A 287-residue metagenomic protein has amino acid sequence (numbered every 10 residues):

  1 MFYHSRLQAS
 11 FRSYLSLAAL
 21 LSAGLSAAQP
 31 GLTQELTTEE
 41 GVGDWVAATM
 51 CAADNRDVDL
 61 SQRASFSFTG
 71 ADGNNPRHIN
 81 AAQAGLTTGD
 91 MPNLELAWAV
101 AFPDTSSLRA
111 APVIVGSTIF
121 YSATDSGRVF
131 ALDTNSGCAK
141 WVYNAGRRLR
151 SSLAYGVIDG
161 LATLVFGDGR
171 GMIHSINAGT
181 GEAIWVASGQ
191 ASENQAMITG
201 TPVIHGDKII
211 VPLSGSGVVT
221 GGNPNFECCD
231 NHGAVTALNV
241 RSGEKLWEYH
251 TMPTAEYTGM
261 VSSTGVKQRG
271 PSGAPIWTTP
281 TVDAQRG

Functional and structural regions predicted by a protein language model:
M1-F11: N-terminal secretory signal peptides that target proteins for export/translocation
S13-A27: Bacterial N-terminal signal peptides
E35-L96, T251: Blade/loop signatures of beta-propeller domains
R63-A71, T105-R128, R147-I173, Q195-E227 (+2 more regions): Repeat-blade elements of multi-bladed beta-propeller folds
Q83-N93, A123-G137, N144: Beta-propeller domains
E95-A97, C138-W141, E182-V186, L246-W247: A structural motif specific to WD40 beta-propellers
W98-F102, S188-E193, E248-G270: Surface-exposed loop and turn segments in beta-propeller and other repeat-based domains that flank or scaffold
D133-S136, N177-T180, N239-S242: Short loop/turn segments that connect beta-strands within beta-propeller blades
